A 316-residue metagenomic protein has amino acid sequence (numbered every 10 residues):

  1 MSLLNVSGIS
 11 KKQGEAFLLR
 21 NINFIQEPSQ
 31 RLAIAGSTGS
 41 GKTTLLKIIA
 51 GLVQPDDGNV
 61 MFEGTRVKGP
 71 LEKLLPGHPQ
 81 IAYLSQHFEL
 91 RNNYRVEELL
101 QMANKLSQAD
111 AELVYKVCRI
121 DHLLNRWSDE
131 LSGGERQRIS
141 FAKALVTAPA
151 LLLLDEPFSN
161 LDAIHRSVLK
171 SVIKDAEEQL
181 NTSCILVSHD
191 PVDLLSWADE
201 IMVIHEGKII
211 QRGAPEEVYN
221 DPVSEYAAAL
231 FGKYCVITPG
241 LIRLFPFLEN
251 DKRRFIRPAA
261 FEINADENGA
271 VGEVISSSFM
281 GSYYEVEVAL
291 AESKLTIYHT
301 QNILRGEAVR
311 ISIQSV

Functional and structural regions predicted by a protein language model:
A50: Helix-to-loop junction immediately C-terminal to a conserved catalytic motif
R66-A82, V218: ABC ATPase NBD coupling module
Q108-L124, D175: Conserved ABC ATPase "signature" region
W127-L131, E135-Q137: Conserved ABC ATPase signature
V146-A150: A short, proline-enriched helix->beta-strand linker immediately N-terminal to the Walker B motif in ABC-type P-loop
L152-E156: Catalytic Walker B motif of ABC-type/P-loop ATPase nucleotide-binding domains
E206-G207: Conserved ABC ATPase "signature" C-loop
P246-V316: Non-catalytic connector elements of ABC transporters
